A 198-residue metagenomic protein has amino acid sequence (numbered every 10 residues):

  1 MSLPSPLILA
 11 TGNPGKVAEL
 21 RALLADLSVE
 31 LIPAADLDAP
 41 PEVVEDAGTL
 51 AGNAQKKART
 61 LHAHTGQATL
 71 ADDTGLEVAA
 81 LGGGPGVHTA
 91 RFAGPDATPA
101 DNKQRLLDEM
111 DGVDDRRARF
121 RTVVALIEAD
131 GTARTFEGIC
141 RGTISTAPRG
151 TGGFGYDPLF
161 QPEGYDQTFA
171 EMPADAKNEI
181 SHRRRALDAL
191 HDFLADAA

Functional and structural regions predicted by a protein language model:
S2-I8, G12-A198: Anionic-ligand binding patches
